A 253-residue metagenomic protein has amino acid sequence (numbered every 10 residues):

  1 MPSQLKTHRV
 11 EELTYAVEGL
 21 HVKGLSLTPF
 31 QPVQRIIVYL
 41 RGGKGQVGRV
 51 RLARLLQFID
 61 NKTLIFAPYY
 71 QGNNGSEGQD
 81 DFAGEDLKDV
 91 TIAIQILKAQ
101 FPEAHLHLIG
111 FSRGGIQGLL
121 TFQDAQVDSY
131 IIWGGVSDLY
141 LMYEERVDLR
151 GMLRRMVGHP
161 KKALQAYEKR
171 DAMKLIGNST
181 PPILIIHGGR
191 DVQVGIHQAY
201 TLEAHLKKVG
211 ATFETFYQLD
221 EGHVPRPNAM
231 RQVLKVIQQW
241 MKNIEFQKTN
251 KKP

Functional and structural regions predicted by a protein language model:
M1-F30: N-terminal cap/lid segment of alpha/beta-hydrolase-fold proteins
Q34-G43: Short beta-strand element of the alpha/beta-hydrolase
R49-A67: Short amphipathic alpha-helix adjacent to the substrate-entry channel of hydrolases
D81-Q100: Alpha/beta-hydrolase active-site loop
F101-S112: Alpha/beta-hydrolase fold nucleophile elbow
Y140-L175, P181: Mobile cap/lid helix-loop segments that gate and shape the active-site cleft of serine hydrolases
S179, I185-H187, D191: Short beta-strand/loop motif that positions the catalytic acidic residue of the alpha/beta-hydrolase fold
Y200, V209-P253: C-terminal catalytic histidine-bearing segment of alpha/beta-hydrolase fold enzymes
